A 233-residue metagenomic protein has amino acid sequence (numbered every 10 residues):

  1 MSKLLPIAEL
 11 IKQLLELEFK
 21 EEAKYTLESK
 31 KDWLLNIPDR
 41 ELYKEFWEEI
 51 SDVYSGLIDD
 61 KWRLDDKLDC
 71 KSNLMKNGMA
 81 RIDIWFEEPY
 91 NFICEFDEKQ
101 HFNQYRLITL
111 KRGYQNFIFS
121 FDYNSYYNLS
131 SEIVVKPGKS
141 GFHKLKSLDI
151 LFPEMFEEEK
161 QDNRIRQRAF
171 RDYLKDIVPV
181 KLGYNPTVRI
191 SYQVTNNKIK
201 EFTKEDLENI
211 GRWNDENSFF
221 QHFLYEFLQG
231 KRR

Functional and structural regions predicted by a protein language model:
M1-R233: Nucleic-acid endo/exonuclease domains
